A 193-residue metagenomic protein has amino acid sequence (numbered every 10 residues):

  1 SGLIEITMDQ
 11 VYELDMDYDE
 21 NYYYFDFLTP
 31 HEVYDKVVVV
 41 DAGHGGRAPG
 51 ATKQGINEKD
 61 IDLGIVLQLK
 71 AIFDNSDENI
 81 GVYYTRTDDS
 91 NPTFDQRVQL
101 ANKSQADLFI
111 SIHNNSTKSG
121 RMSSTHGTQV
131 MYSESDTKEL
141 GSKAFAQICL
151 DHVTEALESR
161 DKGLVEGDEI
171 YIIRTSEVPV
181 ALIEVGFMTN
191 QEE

Functional and structural regions predicted by a protein language model:
S1-V38: Signal-peptide-cleaved, periplasmic/extracellular N-terminal interaction regions immediately downstream of the signal
L3-T7, G46-P49, N75, F145-D151: Generic detector of short, locally flexible boundary/turn motifs and exposed helical patches
V11-M16, G46-A48, T117-K118: Short beta-strands and strand-coil junctions in structured, solvent-facing domains, enriched
P30-I56, I110: Catalytic-core environment of secreted peptidases
I56-E193: Active-site-proximal helix/loop segments of hydrolytic enzymes
